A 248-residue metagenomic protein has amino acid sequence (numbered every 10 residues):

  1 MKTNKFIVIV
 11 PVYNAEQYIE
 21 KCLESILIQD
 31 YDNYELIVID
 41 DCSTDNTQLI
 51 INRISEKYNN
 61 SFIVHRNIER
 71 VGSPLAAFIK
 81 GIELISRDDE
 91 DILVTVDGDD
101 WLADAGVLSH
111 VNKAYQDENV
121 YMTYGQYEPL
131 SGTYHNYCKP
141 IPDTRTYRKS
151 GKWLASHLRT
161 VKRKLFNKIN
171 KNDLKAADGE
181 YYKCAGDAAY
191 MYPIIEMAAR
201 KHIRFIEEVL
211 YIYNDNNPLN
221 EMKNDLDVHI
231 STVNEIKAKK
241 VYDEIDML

Functional and structural regions predicted by a protein language model:
K2-L248: Nucleotide-sugar donor-binding/catalytic module of glycosyltransferases that assemble extracellular/cell-envelope
